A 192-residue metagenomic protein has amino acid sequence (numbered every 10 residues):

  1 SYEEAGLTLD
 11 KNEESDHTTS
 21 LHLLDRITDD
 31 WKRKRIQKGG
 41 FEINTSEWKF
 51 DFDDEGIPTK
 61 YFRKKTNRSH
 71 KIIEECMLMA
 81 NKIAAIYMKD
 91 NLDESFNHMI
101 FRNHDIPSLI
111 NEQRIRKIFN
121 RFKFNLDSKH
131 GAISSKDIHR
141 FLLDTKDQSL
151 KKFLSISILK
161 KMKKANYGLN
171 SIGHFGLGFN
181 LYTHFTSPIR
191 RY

Functional and structural regions predicted by a protein language model:
S1-Y192: Conserved, carboxylate-rich catalytic/transport cores that coordinate ions
